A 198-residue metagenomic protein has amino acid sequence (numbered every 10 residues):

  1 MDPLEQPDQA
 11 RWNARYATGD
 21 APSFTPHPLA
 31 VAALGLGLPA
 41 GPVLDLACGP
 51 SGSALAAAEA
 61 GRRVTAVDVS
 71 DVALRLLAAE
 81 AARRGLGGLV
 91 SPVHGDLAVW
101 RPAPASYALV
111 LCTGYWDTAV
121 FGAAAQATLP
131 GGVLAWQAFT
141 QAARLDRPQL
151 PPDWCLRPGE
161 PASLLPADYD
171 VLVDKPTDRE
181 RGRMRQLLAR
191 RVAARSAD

Functional and structural regions predicted by a protein language model:
M1-L38: Conserved class I S-adenosyl-L-methionine
G41-G49: Conserved class I S-adenosyl-L-methionine
P50-A60: Conserved SAM-binding loop of SAM-dependent methyltransferases across substrates and taxa, primarily the Class I
S70-V72: Conserved SAM/SAH-binding beta-strand->alpha-helix loop
G85-L97: Conserved SAM-binding strand-loop segment of SAM-dependent methyltransferases
P102-L109: A short acidic, Gly/Pro-enriched loop at the edge of an enzyme's catalytic core that lines a small-molecule cofactor
W116-A125: A short, conserved alpha-helix within the catalytic core of class I
G132-F139: Conserved beta-strand signature within the Rossmann-like core of class I S-adenosyl-L-methionine
